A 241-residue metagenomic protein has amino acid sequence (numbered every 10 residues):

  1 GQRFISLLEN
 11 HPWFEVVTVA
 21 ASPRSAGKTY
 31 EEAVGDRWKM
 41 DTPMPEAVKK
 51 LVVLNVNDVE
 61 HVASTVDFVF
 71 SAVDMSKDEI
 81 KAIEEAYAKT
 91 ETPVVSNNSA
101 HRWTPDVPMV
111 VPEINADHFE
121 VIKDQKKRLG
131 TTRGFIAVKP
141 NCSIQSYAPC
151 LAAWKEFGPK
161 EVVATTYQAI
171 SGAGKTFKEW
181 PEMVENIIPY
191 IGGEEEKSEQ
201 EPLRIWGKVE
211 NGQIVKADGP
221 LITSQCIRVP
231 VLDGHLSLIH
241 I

Functional and structural regions predicted by a protein language model:
G1-Y190, L221: N-terminal Rossmann-like NAD(P) cofactor-binding subdomain of oxidoreductases, focused on the glycine-rich
E60-H61, C226-V231: Short, flexible, solvent-exposed loop/turn segments with mixed acidic/basic and small polar residues
E182, Y190-Q213: Long, contiguous binding/interaction regions
G207, N211-R228: A structural supersecondary motif
D233-S237: Conserved glycine-rich beta-strand-loop-beta hairpin in the small C-terminal domain of fold type I
H240-I241: Conserved small/polar residues in nucleotide/adenosyl-binding loops
